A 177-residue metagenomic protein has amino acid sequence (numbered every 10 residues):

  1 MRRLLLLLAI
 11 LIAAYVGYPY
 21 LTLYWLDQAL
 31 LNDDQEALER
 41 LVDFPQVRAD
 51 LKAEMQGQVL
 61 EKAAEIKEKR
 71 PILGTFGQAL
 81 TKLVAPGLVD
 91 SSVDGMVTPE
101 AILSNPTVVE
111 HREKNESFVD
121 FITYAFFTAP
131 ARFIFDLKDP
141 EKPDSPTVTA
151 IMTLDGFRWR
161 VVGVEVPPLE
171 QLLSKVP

Functional and structural regions predicted by a protein language model:
R2-Y20: Hydrophobic membrane-insertion alpha-helices, especially the h-region of bacterial N-terminal signal peptides
T22-A37: Alpha-helical transmembrane signal-anchor/signal-peptide segments
Q35-E65: Short extracytoplasmic
L60-E61, K69-I72, V164-E170: Short C-terminal domain-edge/linker segments immediately following a structured domain
A63-K142: Surface-exposed, charged secondary-structure patches
E110, D120-A125, R132-P177: Short beta-strand edge/turn micro-motifs at domain boundaries
